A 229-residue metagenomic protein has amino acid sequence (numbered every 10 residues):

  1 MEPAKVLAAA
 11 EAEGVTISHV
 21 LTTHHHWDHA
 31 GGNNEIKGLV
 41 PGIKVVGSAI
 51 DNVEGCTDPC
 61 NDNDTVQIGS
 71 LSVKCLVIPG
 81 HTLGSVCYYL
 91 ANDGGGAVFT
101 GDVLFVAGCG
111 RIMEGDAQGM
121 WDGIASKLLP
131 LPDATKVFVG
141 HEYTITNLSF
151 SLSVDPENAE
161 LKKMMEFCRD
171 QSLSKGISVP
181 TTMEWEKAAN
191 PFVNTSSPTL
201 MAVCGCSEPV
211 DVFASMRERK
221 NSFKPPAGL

Functional and structural regions predicted by a protein language model:
M1-E2, H25, I50-D51, H81-T82 (+4 more regions): Active-site metal-binding loops of divalent metal-dependent hydrolases
E2-V77, A91, G96, K163: Active-site HxH/HxHxD metal-binding segment of metal-dependent hydrolases
H24, I36, C60, I78-H81 (+5 more regions): Divalent metal-coordination and catalytic microenvironments
A30-G31, L76, L83, G108 (+1 more regions): Short N-terminal helix/helix-N-cap motif within the alpha/beta-hydrolase-1
Y89-A91, S151: Short beta-strand-to-turn element immediately C-terminal to the catalytic PLP-Schiff-base lysine in fold type I
G108-A134: Active-site-adjacent loop/tail segments of enzyme domains
A125-K136, Y143-L229: Accessory terminal helices/loops
